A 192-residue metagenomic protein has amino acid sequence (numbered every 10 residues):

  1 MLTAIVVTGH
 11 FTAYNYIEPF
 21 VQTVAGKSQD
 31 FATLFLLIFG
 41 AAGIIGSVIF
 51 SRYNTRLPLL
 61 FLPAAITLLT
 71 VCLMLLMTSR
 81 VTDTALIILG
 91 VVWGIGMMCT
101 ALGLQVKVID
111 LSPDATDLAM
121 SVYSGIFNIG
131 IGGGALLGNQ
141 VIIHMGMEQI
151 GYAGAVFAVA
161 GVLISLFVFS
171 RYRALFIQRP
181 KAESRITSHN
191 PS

Functional and structural regions predicted by a protein language model:
M1-L36, A41: Extracytoplasmic gate region of multi-pass secondary transporters
P19, M98-L111: Intracellular helix-loop hinge segments at the cytoplasmic ends of transmembrane helices in 12-TM rocker-switch-type
K27-L36, T82, L86, T116-M120: Juxtamembrane helix-start elements in MFS-like secondary transporters
G40-V48, I131-G132: Residue-level signature of mid-helix packing/kink "hotspots" within the transmembrane helices of 12-pass Major
I45-P58, I142: Helix-to-loop junctions at the C-terminal end of transmembrane segments in multipass secondary transporters
L59-L104: C-terminal transmembrane helical hairpin of 12-TM major facilitator-type secondary transporters
D110-M147, A153-G154: A late C-terminal transmembrane helix in Major Facilitator Superfamily
A155-R185, S192: Multi-pass alpha-helical transporter architecture, strongest for 12-TM Major Facilitator/SLC carriers used
